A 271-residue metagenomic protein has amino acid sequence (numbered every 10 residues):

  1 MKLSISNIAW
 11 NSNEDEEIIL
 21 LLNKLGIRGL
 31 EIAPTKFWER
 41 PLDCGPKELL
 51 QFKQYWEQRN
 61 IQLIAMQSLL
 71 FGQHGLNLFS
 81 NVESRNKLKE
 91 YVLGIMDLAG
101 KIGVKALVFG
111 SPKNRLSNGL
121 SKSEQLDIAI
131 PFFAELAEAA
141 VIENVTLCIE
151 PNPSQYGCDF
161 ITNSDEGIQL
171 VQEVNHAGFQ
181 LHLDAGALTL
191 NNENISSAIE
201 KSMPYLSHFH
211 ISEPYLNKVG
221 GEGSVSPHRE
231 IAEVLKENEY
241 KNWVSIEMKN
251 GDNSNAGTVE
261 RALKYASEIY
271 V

Functional and structural regions predicted by a protein language model:
M1-S4, N11-G26, E57, K89 (+4 more regions): Histidine-acidic metal/acid-base catalytic patches
A9-N11, P34-K36, L69-G72, K113-R115 (+4 more regions): Active-site-proximal loop/turn and secondary-structure-junction residues that shape catalytic pockets, frequently
E16-E17, Q58, G75-Q180, L190: Active-site acidic/histidine proton-transfer and metal-coordination neighborhood in alpha/beta enzyme cores
A33-K53, K113, S117: Glycine-rich, proline-tolerant flexible connector loops at the mouths of alpha/beta enzymes
R40, S117, C158, V219 (+1 more regions): Glycine/Thr-rich phosphate-binding loops of Rossmann-like dinucleotide-binding domains
E48, Y91, A129-F132, P227 (+1 more regions): Hydrophobic alpha-helical membrane-association signature
W56-I64: Glycine-rich, aromatic-flanked loop segments that form ligand/cofactor-binding clefts across common enzyme folds
